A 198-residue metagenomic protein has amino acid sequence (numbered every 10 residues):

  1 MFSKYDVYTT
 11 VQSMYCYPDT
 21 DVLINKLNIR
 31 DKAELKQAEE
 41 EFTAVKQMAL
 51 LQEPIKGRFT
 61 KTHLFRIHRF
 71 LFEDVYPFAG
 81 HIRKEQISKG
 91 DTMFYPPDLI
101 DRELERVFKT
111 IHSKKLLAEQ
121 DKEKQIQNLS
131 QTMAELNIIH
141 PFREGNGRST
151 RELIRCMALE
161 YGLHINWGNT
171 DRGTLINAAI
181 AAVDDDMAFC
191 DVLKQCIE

Functional and structural regions predicted by a protein language model:
M1-E198: FIC/Doc superfamily catalytic core
